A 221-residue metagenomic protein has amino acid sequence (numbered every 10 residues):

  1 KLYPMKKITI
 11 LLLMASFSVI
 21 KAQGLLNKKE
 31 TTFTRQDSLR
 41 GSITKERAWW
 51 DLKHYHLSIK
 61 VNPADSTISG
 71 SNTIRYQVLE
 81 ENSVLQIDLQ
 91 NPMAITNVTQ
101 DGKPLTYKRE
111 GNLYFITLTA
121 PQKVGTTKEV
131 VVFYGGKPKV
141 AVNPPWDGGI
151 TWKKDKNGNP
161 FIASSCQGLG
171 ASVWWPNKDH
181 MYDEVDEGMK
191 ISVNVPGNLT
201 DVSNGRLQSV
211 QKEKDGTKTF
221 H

Functional and structural regions predicted by a protein language model:
K1-K28: Bacterial Sec-dependent N-terminal signal peptides
A22-S69, D101, K153, N157-N159: N-terminal, polar/Ser/Thr-rich
L25-L26, L85, Q90-K153: A surface-exposed beta-strand-loop module
E30, T34-Q36, E46, V131-H221: Extended, low-hydrophobicity, Ser/Thr/Pro/Gly-biased non-transmembrane segments
H54-H56, T67-T73, N82-V84, L113 (+3 more regions): Intrinsic-disorder/low-complexity, polar/charged segments enriched in Ser/Thr/Lys/Arg/Asp/Glu/Gln
L57-K60, I74, P104-T106, T117-Q122 (+2 more regions): Beta-strand-rich interaction surfaces with strong enrichment in secreted/lumenal proteins
P63, R109-G111, K123-G125, E184 (+1 more regions): Surface-exposed coil/turn segments at beta-strand junctions on protein surfaces, enriched
S71-M93, P176-M181, V185-P196: Surface-exposed beta-strand/loop patches in extracellular or lumenal glycoproteins
